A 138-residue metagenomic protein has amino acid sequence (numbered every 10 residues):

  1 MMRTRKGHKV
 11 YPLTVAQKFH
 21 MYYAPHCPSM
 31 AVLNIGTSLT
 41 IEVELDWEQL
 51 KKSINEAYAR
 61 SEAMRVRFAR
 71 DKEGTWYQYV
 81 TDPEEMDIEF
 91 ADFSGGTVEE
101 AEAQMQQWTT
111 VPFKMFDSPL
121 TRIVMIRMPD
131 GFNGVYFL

Functional and structural regions predicted by a protein language model:
R3-T81, G95-L138: Acyl-group handoff/entry surfaces in thioester-processing enzymes
P83-E89: Short, charged/polar, Gly/Pro-enriched secondary-structure boundary elements
